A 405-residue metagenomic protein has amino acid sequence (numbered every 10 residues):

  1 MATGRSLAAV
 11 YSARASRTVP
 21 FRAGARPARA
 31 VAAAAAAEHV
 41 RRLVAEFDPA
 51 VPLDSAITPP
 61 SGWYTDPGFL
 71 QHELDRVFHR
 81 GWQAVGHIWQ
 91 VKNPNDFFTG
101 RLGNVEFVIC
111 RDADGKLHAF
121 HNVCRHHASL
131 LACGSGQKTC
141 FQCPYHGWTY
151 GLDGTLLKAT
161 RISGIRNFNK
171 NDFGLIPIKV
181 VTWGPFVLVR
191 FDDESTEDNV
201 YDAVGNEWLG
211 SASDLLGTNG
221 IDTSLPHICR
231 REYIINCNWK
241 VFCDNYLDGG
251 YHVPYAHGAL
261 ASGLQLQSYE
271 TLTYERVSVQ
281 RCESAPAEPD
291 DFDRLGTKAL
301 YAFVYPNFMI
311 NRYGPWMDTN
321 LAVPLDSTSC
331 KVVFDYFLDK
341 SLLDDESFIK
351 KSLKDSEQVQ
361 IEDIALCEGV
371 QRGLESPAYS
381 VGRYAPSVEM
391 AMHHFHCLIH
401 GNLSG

Functional and structural regions predicted by a protein language model:
M1-P20: N-terminal chloroplast transit peptides
F21-G134, K179-V181: N-terminal pre-ligand scaffold of iron-sulfur
H39-G68, A132-P144, G217, A256-E288: N-terminal short leaders/motifs
R41-E46, L152, A212-L215, D293-R294: Short, flexible segments with low predicted structural confidence
R80-V91, A159-S163, A302-P306: Short Pro/Gly-enriched beta-strand edge/turn motifs at strand-loop
Q90-D193, E197-E207: Rieske [2Fe-2S] iron-sulfur-binding domain
C110-R111, K116, N122, V181-T182 (+1 more regions): C-terminal catalytic domain of Rieske-type non-heme iron oxygenases
